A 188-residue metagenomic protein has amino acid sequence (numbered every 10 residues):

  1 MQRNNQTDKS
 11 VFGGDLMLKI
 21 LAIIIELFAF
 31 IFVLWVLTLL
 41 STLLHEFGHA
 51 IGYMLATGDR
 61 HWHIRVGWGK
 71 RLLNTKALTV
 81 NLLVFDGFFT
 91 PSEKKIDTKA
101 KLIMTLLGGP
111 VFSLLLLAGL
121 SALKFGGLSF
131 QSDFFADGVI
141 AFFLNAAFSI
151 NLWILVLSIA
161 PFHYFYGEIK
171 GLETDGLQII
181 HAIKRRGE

Functional and structural regions predicted by a protein language model:
M1-L16: N-terminal amphipathic/basic-hydrophobic helices that include classical n-h-c signal peptides and signal-anchor
K9-V11, L83-V84, S129, D133-F134: Intrinsic disorder/low-structure terminal segments
V11-F12, G67, F85, I169 (+1 more regions): Intrinsically disordered, low-complexity segments enriched in small/polar residues
G14-G52, L120-S121, F125, A136-F143: Long, highly hydrophobic alpha-helical transmembrane signal-anchor segments
I23, L27, P91-I96: Helix-boundary and loop/linker segments of multi-pass membrane transporters
V33-K94: Small-residue-rich helix-interface/hinge motifs
T98-E188: Hydrophobic transmembrane alpha-helical segments that form the core helix bundle of multi-pass membrane enzymes
